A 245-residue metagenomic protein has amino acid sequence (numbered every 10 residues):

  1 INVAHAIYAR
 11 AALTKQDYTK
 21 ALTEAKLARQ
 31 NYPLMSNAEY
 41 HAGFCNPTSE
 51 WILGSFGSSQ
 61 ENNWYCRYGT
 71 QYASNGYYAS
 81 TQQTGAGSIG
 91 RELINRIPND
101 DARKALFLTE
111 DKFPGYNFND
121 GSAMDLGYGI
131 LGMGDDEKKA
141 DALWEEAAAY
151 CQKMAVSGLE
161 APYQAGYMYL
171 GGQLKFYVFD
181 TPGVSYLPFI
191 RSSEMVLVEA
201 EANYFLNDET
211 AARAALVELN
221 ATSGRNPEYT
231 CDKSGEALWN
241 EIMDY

Functional and structural regions predicted by a protein language model:
I1-T70, T84, N95-Y245: Acidic/polar-rich alpha-helix caps and helix-coil junctions
A73-I89: Short, cationic low-complexity segments
